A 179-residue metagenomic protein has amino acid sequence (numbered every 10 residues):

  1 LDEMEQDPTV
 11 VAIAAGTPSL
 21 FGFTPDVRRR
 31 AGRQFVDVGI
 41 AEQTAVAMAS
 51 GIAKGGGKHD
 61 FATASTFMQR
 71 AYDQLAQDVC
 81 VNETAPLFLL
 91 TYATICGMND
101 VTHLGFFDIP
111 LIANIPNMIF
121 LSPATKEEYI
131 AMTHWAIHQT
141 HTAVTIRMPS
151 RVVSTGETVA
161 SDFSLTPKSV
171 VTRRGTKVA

Functional and structural regions predicted by a protein language model:
L1-R147, V152-S154, S164: Thiamine diphosphate
M4, T140-H141, D162-A179: Long hydrophobic segments that form regular secondary structure
